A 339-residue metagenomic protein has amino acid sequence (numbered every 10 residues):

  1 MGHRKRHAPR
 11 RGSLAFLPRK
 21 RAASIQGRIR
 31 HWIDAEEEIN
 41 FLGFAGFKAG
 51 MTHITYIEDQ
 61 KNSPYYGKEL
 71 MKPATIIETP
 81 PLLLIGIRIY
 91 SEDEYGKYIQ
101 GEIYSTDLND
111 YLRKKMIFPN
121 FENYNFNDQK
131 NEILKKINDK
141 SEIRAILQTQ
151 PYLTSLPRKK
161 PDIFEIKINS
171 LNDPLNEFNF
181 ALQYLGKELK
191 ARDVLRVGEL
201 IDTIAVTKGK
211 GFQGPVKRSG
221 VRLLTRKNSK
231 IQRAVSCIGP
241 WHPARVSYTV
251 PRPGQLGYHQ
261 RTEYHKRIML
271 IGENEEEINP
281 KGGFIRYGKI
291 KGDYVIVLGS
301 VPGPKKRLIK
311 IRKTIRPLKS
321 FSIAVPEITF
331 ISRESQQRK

Functional and structural regions predicted by a protein language model:
G2-T207, F212-K339: Extended basic (Lys/Arg/His-rich) segments that typically form rRNA-contacting surfaces in ribosomal proteins
